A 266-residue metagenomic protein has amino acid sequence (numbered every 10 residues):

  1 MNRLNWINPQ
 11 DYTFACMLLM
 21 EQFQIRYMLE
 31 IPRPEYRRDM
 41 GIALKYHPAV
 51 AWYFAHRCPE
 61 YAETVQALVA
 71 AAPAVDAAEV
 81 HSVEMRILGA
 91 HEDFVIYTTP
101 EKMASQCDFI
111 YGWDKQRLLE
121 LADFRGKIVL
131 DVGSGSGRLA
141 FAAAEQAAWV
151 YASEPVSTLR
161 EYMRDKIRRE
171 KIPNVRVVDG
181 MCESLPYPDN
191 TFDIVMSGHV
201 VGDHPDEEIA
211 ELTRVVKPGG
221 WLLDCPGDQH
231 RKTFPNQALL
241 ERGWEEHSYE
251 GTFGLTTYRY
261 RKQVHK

Functional and structural regions predicted by a protein language model:
M1-G112: N-terminal accessory regions of S-adenosyl-L-methionine
Q106-G126: Conserved alpha-helix/loop element of class I SAM-dependent methyltransferases that forms part of the SAM/SAH-binding
L130, R138-N174, V178: Class I SAM-dependent methyltransferase SAM/SAH-binding core
G135: Conserved glycine-rich SAM-binding loop
E183-V195: A short acidic, Gly/Pro-enriched loop at the edge of an enzyme's catalytic core that lines a small-molecule cofactor
D193-D206: A short SAM/SAH-binding and catalytic strip from SAM-dependent methyltransferases
D206-W221: A short glycine-rich, Lys/Arg-flanked "PGG" loop and its adjoining helix->strand segment in the class I
L223-G243: Conserved class I S-adenosyl-L-methionine
